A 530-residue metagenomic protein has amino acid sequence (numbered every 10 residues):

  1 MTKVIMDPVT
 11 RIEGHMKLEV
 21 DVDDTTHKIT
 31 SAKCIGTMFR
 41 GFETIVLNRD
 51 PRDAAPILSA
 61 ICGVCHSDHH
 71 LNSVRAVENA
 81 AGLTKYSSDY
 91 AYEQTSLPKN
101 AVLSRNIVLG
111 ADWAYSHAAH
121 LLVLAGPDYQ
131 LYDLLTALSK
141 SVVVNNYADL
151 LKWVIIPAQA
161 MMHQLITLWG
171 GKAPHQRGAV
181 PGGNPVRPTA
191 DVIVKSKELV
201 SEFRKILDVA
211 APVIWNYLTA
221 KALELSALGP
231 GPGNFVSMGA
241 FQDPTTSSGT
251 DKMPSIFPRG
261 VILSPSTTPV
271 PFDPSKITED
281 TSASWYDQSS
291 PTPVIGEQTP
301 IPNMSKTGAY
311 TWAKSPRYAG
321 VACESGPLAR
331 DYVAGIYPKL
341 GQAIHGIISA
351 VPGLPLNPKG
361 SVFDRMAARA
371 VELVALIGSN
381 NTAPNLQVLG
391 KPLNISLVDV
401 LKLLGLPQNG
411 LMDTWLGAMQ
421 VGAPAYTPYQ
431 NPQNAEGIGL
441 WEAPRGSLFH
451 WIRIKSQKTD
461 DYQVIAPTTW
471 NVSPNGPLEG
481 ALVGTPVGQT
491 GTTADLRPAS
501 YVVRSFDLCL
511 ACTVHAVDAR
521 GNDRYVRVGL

Functional and structural regions predicted by a protein language model:
M1-R445, T468-L530: Active-site bordering "gate/hinge" segments that shape substrate access to catalytic or cofactor-binding pockets
K33, Y462-Q463: Short linear motifs in exposed loops
R453-I454: Aromatic-rich beta-strand edge motifs centered on tyrosine
Q457: Mixed-charge (Asp/Glu-Lys/Arg
